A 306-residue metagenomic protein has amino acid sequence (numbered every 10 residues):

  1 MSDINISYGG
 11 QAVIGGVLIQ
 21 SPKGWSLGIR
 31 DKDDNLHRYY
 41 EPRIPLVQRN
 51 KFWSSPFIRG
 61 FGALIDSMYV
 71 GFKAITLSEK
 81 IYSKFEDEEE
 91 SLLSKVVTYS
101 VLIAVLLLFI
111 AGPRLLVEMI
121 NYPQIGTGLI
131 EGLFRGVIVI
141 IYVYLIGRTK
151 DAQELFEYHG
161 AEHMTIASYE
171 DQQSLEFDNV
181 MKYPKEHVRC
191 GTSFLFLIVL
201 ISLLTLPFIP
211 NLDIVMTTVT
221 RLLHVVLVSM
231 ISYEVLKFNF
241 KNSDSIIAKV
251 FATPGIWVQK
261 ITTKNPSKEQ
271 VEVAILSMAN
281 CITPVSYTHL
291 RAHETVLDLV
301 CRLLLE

Functional and structural regions predicted by a protein language model:
M1-I75: Divalent-cation
G28, L36-Y39, V117-N121, Y142-E176 (+1 more regions): Juxtamembrane helix-loop transition segments at the membrane interface in multi-pass membrane proteins
F52-G71, H159, H163-S168, I246-P284: Membrane-proximal soluble regions of multi-pass membrane proteins
L77, I81, V105-P123, I198-T220 (+1 more regions): Juxtamembrane "helix exit" motif at the C-terminal ends of alpha-helical transmembrane segments in multi-pass membrane
K84-D87, L116-I130, P210-T218, N239-K249: Membrane interface segments of multi-pass transport proteins and intramembrane proteases
L93-L107, P184-L206: Transmembrane alpha-helical segments and their cytosolic interface motifs in multi-pass membrane proteins
T98-L102, E131, R135, V139 (+6 more regions): Pore-lining and gate-forming transmembrane alpha-helices of multi-pass membrane transport proteins
T288-T295: Conserved small/polar residues in nucleotide/adenosyl-binding loops
